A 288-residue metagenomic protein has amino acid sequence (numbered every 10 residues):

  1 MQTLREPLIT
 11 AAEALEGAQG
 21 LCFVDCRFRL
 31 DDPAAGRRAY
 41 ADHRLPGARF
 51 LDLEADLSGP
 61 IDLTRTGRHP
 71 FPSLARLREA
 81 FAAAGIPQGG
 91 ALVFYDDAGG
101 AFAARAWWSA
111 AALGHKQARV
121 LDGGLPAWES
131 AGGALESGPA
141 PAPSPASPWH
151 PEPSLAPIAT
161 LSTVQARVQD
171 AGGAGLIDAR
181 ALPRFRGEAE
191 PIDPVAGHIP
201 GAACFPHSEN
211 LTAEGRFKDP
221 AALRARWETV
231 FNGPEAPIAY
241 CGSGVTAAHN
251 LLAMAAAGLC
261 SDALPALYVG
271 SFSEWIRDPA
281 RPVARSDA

Functional and structural regions predicted by a protein language model:
M1-A288: Cytosolic catalytic domains that perform sulfur/thiol-centered chemistry
